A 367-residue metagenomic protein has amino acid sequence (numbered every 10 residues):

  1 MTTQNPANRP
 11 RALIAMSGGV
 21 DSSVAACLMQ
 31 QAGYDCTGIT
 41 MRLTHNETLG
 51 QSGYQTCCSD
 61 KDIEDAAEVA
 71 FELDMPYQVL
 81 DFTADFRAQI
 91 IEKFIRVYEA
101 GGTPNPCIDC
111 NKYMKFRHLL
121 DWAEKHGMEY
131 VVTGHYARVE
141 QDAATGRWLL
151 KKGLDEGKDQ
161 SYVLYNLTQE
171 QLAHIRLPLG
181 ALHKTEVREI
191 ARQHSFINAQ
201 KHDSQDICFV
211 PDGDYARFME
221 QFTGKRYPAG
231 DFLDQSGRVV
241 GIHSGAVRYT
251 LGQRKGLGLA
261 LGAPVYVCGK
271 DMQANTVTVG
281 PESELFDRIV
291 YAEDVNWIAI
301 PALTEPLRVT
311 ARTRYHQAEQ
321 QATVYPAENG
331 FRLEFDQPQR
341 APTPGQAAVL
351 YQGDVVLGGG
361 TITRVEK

Functional and structural regions predicted by a protein language model:
M1-Y165, R176, T185-E186: ATP-dependent adenylation/nucleotidyltransferase module used to activate substrates
V20, V132-K367: AMP-forming adenylation/ATP pyrophosphatase catalytic core
